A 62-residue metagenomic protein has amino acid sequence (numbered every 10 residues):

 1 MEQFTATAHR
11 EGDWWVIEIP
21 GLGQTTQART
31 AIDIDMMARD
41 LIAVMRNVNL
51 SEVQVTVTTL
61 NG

Functional and structural regions predicted by a protein language model:
M1-T7, M36-G62: Short, charged, surface-exposed hinge/linker loops at domain edges that act as mobile lids or interdomain connectors
E2-I19: Short aromatic-glycine-(Arg/Gly/Cys) micro-motifs in beta-strand/loop hairpins
I19-G21, V57: Residue-level recognition of conserved beta-strand positions in structured domain cores
L22-I32: A short, exposed loop/beta-hairpin motif centered on an aromatic-Gly-Thr core
